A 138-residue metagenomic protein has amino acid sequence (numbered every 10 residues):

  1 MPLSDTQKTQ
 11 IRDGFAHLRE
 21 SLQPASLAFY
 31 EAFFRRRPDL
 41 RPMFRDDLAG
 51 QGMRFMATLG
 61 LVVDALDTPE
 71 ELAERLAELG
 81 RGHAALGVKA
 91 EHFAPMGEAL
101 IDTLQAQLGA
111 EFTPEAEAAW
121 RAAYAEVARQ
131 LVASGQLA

Functional and structural regions predicted by a protein language model:
M1-A138: Globin-like tetrapyrrole-binding proteins
